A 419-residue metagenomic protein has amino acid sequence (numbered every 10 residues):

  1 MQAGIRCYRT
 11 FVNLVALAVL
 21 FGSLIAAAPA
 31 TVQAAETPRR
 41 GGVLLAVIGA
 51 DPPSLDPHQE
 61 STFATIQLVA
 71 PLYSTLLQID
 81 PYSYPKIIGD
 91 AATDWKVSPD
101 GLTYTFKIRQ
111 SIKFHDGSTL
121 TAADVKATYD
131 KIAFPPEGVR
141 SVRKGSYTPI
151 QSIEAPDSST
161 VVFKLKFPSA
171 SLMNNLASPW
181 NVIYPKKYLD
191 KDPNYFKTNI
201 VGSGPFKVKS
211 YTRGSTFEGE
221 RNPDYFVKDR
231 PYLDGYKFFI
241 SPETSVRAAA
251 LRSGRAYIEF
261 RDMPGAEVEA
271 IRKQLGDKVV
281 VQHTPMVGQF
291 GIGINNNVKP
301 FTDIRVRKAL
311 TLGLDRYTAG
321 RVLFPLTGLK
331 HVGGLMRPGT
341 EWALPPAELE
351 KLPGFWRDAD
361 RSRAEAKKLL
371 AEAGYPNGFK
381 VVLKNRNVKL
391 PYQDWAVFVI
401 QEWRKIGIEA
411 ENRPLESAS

Functional and structural regions predicted by a protein language model:
R9, K107, V142-K187, T212: Surface-exposed binding/hinge segments that line and control ligand-binding clefts or catalytic entry sites
V47-P99, D130, N199-G202: N-terminal lobe/hinge region of extracytoplasmic solute-binding protein
A50-I66, I88-A91, S118, R143 (+4 more regions): A structural "hinge/loop" feature
D80-Y82, A177-P231, G235, E243-V246 (+2 more regions): Gly/Pro-rich hinge or "lid" segments in bacterial periplasmic/extracellular proteins
T93-G138, P156, V162, R247-A250 (+2 more regions): Aromatic- and charge-enriched surface segment that lines or borders ligand/interaction sites
P135, S152-E154, K209-E220, K237-V298 (+3 more regions): Extracellular/periplasmic solute-recognition and catalytic clefts
N175, N297, F301-A343, D394-W395: Periplasmic-binding protein-like
K330-A371, K389-Y392: Structural transition elements
